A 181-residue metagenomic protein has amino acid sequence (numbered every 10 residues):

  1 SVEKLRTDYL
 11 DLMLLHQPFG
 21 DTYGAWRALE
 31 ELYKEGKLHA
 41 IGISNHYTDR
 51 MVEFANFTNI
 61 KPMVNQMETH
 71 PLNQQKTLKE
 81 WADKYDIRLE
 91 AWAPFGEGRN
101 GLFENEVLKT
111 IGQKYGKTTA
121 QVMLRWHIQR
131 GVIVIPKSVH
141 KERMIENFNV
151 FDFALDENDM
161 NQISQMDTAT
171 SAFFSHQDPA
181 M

Functional and structural regions predicted by a protein language model:
S1-L14, E31-E35: CE4/NodB-like, metal-dependent polysaccharide N-deacetylase domain that modifies extracellular/periplasmic N-acetylated
Q17-M181: Beta/alpha (TIM)-barrel catalytic core signal, keyed to glycine-rich beta->alpha loops juxtaposed to Asp/Glu that bind
